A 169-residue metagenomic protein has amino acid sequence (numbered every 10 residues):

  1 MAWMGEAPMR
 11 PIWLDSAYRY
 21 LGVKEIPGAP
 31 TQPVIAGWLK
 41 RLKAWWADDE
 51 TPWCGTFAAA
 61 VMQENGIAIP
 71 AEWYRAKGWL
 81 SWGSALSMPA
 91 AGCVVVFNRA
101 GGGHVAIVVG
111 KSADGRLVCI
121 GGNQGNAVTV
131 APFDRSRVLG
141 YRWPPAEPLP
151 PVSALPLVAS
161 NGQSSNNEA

Functional and structural regions predicted by a protein language model:
A2-I67, P145, L149-A169: N-terminal capping segments
P8-R10, I67-T129: ...with weaker cross-activation on analogous glycine-rich loops/strands in unrelated enzymes
L14, R116-L117, V138: A residue-level signal for beta-strand positions that form part of recognition/binding surfaces within mature
Y18, E72, L139-Y141: Intrinsically disordered, low-complexity segments enriched in small/polar residues
Q32, A36, S87-M88, P132: Type III/flagellar secretion export determinants
G37-W38, W79-G83, G140-Y141: Short, surface-exposed, charged/polar-biased interaction segments
T129-V152: Glycine- and charge-enriched low-complexity intrinsically disordered segments
